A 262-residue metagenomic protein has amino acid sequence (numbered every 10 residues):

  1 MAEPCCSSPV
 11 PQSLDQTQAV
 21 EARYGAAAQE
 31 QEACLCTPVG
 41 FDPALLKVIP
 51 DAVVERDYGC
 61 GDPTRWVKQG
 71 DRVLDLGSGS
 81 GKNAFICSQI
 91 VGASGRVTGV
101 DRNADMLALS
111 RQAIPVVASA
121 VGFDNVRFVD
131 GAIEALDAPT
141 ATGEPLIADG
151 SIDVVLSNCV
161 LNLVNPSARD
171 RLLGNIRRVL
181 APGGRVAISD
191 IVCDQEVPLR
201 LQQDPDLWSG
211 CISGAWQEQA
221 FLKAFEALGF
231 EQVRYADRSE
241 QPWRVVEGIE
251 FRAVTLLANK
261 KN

Functional and structural regions predicted by a protein language model:
A2-V39: N-terminal auxiliary segments of SAM/dcSAM-dependent transferases
C36-R72, I86, I90: Conserved alpha-helix/loop element of class I SAM-dependent methyltransferases that forms part of the SAM/SAH-binding
R72-G143: Class I SAM-dependent methyltransferase SAM/SAH-binding core
A138-V155: A short acidic, Gly/Pro-enriched loop at the edge of an enzyme's catalytic core that lines a small-molecule cofactor
D170-R185: A short glycine-rich, Lys/Arg-flanked "PGG" loop and its adjoining helix->strand segment in the class I
C193-I212: Short, glycine-/aromatic-enriched active-site segment of Class I SAM-dependent methyltransferases
G214-G229: Short alpha-helix
W243-N262: Core SAM-dependent methyltransferase catalytic element
